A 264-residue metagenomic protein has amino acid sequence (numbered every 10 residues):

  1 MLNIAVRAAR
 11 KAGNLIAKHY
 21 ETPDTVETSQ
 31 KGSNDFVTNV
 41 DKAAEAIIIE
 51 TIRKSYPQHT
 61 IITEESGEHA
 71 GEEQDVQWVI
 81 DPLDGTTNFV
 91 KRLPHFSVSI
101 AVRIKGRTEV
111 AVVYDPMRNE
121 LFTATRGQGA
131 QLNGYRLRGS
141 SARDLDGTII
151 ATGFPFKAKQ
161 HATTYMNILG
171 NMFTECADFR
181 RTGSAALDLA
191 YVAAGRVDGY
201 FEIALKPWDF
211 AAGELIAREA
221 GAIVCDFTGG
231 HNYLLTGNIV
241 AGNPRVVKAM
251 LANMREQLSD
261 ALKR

Functional and structural regions predicted by a protein language model:
M1-L83, I223, R245, A252 (+1 more regions): N-terminal subdomain of lithium-sensitive/metallo-dependent phosphomonoesterases centered on the IMPase/IPPase/PAP
M1-N3, R7, N167-F173, L187-R264: Oxyanion/phosphate-interacting regions
I16, D41, I52, T86 (+6 more regions): Residue-level signal for inorganic ion chemistry
P23, F96, A124-Q128, R218: A short, compositionally biased
T28-S29, R53, E68-G71, V113 (+3 more regions): Short secondary-structure boundary/capping segments
T60, V110, I149, D198-G199: Short, Asp-centered acidic motifs that coordinate Mg2+ and/or phosphate in catalytic or ligand-binding sites
Q74-R118: Glycine-rich active-site/cofactor-binding loop and its immediate structural neighborhood
A101-L189, T236-R264: Acidic beta-strand-loop-alpha-helix segment within the catalytic core of divalent metal-dependent phosphate-processing
